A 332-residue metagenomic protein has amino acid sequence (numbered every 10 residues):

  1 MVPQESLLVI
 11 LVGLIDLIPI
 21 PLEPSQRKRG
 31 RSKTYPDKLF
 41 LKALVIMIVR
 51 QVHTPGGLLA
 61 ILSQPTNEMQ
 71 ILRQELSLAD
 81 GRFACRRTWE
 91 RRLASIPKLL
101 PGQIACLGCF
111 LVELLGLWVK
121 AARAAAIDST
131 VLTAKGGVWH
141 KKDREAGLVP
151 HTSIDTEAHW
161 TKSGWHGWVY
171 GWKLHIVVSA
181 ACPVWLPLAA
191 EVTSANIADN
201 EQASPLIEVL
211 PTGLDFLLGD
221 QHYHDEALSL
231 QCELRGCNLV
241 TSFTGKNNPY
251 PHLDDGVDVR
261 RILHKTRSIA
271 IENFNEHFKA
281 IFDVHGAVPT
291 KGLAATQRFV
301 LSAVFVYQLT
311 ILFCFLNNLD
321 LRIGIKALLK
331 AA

Functional and structural regions predicted by a protein language model:
M1-F40, V45-V49, Q103: Dynamic "connector" segments at or just before major functional cores
R29-K38, G164-G167, P289-V300: Structural motif
P55-S77: DNA-recognition alpha helix
I71-P97: Major-groove recognition helix of helix-turn-helix-like DNA-binding domains
R91-F216, Q221, E226-L234: Polybasic low-complexity intrinsically disordered regions
Q221-P289: Helix-centered, glycine/charged polyanion-binding patches within enzymatic domains that contact phosphate-containing
R261-A332: Basic, amphipathic alpha-helical segments enriched in Lys/Arg and hydrophobic/aromatic residues
